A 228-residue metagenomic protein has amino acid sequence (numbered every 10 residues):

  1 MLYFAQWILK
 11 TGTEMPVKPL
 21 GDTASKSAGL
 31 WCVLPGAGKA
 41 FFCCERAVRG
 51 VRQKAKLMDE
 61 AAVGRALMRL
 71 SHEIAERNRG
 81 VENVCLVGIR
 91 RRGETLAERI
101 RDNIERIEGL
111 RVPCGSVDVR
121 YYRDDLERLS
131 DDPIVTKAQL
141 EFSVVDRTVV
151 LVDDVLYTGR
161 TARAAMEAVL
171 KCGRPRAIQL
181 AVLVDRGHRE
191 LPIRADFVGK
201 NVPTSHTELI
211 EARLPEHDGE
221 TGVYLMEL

Functional and structural regions predicted by a protein language model:
L2-L9, T13-P16, S25-L228: PRPP-associated nucleotide enzymes
